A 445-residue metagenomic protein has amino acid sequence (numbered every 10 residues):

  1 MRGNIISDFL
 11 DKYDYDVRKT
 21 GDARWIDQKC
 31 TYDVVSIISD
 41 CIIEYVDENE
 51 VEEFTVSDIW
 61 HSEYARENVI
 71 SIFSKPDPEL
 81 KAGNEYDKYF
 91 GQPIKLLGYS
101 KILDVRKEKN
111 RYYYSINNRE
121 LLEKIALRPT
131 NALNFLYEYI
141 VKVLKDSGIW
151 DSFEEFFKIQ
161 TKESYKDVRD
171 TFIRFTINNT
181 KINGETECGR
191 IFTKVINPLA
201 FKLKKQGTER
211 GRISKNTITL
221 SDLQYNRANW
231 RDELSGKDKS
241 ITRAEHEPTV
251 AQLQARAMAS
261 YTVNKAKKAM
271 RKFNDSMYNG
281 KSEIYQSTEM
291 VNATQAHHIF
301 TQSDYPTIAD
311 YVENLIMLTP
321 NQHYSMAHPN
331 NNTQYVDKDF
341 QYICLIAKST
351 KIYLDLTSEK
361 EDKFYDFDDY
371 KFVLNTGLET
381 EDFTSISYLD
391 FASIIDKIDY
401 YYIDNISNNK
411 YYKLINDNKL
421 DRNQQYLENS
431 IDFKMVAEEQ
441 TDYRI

Functional and structural regions predicted by a protein language model:
R2-A269, V336-L345: Mixed-charge, low-complexity interaction segments
R24-W60, R66, F73-S74, S393-I445: C-terminal, charged low-complexity interaction regions
K95, M317-P320: C-type cytochrome heme c attachment motif
K101, H298-S303, T319-H323, I395: Short, flexible loop/turn elements at secondary-structure junctions
Q224-Y278, A392, D396-D442: Long, K/E/R/D-enriched contiguous segments that form extended
R256-Q295, T319-S325: Short cysteine-rich loop/turn motifs with clustered Cys
K281-I316, M326-K338: Histidine-centered nuclease catalytic patch
E313, P320-A437: C-terminal structured domain segments
